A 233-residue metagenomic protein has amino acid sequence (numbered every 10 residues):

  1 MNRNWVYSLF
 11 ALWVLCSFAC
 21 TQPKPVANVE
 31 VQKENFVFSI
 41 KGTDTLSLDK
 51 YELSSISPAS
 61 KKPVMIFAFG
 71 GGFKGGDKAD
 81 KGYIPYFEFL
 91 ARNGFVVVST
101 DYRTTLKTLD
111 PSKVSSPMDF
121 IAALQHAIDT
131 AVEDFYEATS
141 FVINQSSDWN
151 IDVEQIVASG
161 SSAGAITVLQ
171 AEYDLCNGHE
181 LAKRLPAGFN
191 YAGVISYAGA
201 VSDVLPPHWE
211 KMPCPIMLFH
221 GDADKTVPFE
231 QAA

Functional and structural regions predicted by a protein language model:
M1-N28: Bacterial Sec-dependent N-terminal signal peptides
P23-S60: N-terminal cap/lid segment of alpha/beta-hydrolase-fold proteins
S60-G72: Short beta-strand element of the alpha/beta-hydrolase
K78-T100, K107: Short amphipathic alpha-helix adjacent to the substrate-entry channel of hydrolases
D80, P228-A233: Short alpha-helix in the alpha/beta-hydrolase fold that links the catalytic acid
P117-S147: Alpha/beta-hydrolase active-site loop
E137-M212: Primarily recognizes the serine-hydrolase "nucleophile elbow" in alpha/beta-hydrolase and SGNH/GDSL folds
L218-H220, D224: Short beta-strand/loop motif that positions the catalytic acidic residue of the alpha/beta-hydrolase fold
